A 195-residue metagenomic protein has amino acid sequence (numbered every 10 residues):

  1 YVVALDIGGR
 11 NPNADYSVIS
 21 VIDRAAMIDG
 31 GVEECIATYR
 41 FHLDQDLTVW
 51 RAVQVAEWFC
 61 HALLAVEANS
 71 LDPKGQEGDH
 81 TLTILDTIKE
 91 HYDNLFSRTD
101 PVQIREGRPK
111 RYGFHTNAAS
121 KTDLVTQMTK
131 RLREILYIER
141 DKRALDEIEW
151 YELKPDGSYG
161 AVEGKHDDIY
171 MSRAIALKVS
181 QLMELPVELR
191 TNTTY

Functional and structural regions predicted by a protein language model:
Y1-Q103, A118, T122, T126 (+1 more regions): RNase H-like, metal-dependent nuclease domains and their acidic two-metal-ion catalytic environment used
E106-G107: Binuclear metal-ion centers of metallo-dependent hydrolases, dominated by the metallo-beta-lactamase
Y112-A118: Amphipathic alpha-helical blocks and their helix-capping loop/short-beta junctions
